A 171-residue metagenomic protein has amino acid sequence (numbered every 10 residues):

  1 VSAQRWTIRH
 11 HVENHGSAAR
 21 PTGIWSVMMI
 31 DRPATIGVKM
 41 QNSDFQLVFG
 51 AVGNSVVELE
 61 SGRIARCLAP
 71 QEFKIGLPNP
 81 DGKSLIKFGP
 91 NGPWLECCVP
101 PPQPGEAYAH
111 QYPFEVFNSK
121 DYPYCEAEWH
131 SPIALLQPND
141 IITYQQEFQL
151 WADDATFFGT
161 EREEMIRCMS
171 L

Functional and structural regions predicted by a protein language model:
V1-R5, H15-G16: Intrinsically disordered, low-complexity linker/loop segments enriched in Gly/Pro and charged/polar residues
W6-I8, I142: Hydrophobic core residues within well-ordered beta-strands of beta-rich domains
I8-R9, T22: Solvent-exposed, charged interface segments at domain starts and junctions
H15-T143, D153-T156, T160-R162: A contiguous, surface-exposed recognition patch within enzymatic or periplasmic domains that forms
R162-L171: Short peripheral tails and domain-boundary helices/loops at the edges of structured domains
